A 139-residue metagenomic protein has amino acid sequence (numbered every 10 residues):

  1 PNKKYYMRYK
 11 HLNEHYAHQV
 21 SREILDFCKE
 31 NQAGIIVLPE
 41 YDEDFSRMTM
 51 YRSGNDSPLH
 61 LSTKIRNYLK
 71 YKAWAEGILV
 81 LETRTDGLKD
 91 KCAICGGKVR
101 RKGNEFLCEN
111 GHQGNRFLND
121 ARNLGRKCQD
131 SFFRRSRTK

Functional and structural regions predicted by a protein language model:
P1-K139: Positively charged, helix-rich recognition surfaces that bind polyanionic ligands
